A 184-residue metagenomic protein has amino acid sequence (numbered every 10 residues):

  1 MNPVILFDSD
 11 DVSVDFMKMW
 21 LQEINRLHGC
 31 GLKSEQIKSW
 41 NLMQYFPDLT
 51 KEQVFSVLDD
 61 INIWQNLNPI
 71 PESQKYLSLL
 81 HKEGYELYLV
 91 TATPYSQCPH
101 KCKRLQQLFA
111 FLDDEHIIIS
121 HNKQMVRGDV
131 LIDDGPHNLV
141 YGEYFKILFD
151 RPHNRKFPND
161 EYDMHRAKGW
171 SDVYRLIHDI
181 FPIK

Functional and structural regions predicted by a protein language model:
M1-Q53: Active-site neighborhood of HAD-like aspartate-dependent phosphohydrolases
Y45-D60, G84-L87: Short, basic/glycine-rich phosphate-binding loops at helix/coil junctions that contact nucleotide phosphates
W64-N68, S73-L105: Substrate-recognition element of Asp-dependent hydrolases with the DxDx(T/V) motif
E86-Y88, V130, I147: A structural signal for isolated positions on well-ordered beta-strands in alpha/beta enzyme cores
V90-Y141: Substrate-recognition "cap/lid" segment bordering the active-site pocket of phosphatases
R104-S120, E161-H178: Structural recognition of alpha->loop->beta junctions
N122-G128, N154-K156, W170-L176: A short acidic, often aromatic-flanked loop/helix-cap motif at beta-alpha or helix-coil junctions that lines enzyme
I132-G169: Acidic, Mg2+-coordinating phosphoryl-transfer loop and its flanking beta/alpha structural elements, shared across
